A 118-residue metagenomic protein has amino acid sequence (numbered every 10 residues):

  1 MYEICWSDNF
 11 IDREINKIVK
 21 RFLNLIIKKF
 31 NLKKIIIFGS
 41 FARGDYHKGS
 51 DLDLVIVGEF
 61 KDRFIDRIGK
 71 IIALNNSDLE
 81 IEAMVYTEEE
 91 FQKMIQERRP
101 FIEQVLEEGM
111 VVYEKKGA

Functional and structural regions predicted by a protein language model:
M1-K34, R43-K48, G58-A118: Catalytic core of pol beta-like nucleotidyltransferases
S40: P-loop (Walker A) phosphate-binding loop of NTP-binding proteins
